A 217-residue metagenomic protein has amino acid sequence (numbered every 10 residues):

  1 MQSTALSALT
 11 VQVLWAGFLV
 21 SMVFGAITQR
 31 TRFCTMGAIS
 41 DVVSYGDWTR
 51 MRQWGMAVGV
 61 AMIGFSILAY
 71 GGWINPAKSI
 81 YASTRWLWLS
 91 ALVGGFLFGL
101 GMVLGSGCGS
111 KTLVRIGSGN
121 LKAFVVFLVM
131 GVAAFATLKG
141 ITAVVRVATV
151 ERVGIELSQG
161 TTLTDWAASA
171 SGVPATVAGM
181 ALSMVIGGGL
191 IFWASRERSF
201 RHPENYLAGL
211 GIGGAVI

Functional and structural regions predicted by a protein language model:
M1-I217: Membrane-interfacial helix-loop segments of redox and metal-homeostasis proteins, especially TM-loop-TM junctions
